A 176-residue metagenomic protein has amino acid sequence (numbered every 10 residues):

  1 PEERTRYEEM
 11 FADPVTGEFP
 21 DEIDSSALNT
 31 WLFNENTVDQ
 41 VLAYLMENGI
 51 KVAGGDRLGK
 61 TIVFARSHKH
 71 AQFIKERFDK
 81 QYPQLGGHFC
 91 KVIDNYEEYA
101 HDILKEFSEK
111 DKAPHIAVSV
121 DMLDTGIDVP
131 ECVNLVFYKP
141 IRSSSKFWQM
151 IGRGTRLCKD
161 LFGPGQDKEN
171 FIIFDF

Functional and structural regions predicted by a protein language model:
P1-E3, Q72-F73, K146: Short helix/loop capping segments that flank catalytic or ligand/cofactor-binding pockets
P1-L58: Interdomain helical connector at the RecA1-RecA2 junction of SF1/SF2 helicase-like NTPases
E35-A43, K75, A100-L104, V120: Short, well-ordered alpha-helical scaffold segments within catalytic/effector domains
V38, K60-I62, I116: Residue-level preference for the first positions of well-ordered beta-strands
Y44, N48, I74-Q81, E106 (+2 more regions): Generic, well-ordered alpha-helical scaffold segments in large soluble proteins
R57-S67: Conserved RecA-like ASCE P-loop NTPase motor core of nucleic-acid helicases/translocases
A65-V92: Conserved helicase motor "Helicase C" RecA-like lobe of SF1/SF2 P-loop NTPases
G86-F176: Conserved RecA-like P-loop NTPase helicase motor core
